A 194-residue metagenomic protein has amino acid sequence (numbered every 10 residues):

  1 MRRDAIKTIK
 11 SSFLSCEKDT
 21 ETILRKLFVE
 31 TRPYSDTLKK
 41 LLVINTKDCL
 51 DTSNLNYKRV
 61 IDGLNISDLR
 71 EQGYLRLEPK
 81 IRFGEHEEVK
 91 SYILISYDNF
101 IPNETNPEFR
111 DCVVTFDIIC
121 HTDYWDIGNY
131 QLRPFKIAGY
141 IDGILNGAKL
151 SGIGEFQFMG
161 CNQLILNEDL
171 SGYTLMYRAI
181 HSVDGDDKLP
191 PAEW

Functional and structural regions predicted by a protein language model:
M1-N103, W194: Small/polar-rich, solvent-exposed N-terminal microdomains that initiate assembly or binding
E85-E87, I101-F109, L166-L170: Short, solvent-exposed beta-strand/turn "edge" segments of beta-rich domains on protein surfaces
H86, Q131-G185: Acidic-leaning, charged glycine-interspersed low-complexity segments
K90-Y92, D111-T115, G172-M176: Broad gene-expression machinery/nucleic-acid interaction feature
S96-D98, T115-I119, M176-I180: Residue-level recognition of well-ordered beta-strand positions that form the cores of beta-sheet-rich folds across
F109-D126: Short acidic, glycine/tyrosine-flanked loop/strand segments centered on an H-E-D-like triad
W125-L132, P191: Short, flexible/disordered intra-domain loops and linkers
D187-W194: Surface-exposed edge beta-strand/loop patches
